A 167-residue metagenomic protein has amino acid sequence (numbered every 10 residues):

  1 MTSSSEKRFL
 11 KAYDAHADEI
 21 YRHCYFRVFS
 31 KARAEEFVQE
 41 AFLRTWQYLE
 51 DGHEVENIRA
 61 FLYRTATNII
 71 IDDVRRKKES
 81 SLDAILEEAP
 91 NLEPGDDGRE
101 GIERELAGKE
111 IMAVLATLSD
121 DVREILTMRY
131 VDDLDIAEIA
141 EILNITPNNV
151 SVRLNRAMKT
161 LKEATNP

Functional and structural regions predicted by a protein language model:
M1-R22, E35, H53: A short, charge-rich alpha-helical start-of-domain segment used by transcription regulators
A12-A32, W46-Y48, L115: Amphipathic, Lys/Arg- and hydrophobic-enriched alpha-helical face
A17, Y21, F42, S119 (+2 more regions): C-terminal flanking helix
R22, E36-L43, Q47, E56-N68: Structural recognition of an alpha-helix C-terminal capping motif at a helix-to-coil junction
R64-A84, R104: Arg/Lys-rich amphipathic alpha helix in sigma70-family domain 2
T67, A137-P167: DNA-recognition helix of helix-turn-helix
S80-R104, G108, D135-E138: Internal acidic/polar
I125-R129: A short pre-motif secondary-structure segment
